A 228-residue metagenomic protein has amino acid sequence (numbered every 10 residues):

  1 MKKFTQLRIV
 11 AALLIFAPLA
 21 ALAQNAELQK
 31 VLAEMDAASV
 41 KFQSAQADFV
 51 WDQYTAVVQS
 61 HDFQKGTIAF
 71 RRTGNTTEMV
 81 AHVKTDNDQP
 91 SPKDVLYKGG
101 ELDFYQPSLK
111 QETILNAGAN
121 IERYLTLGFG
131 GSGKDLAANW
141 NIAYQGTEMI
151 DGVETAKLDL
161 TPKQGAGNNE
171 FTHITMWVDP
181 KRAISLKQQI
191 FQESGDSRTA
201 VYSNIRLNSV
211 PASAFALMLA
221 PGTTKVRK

Functional and structural regions predicted by a protein language model:
M1-A11: Bacterial N-terminal signal peptides that target proteins for export
L13-F16: Sec-dependent N-terminal signal peptides of Gram-positive bacterial secreted proteins and lipoproteins
L19-A23: Sec/Tat signal peptide C-region and signal peptidase I cleavage site
A26-F104: N-terminal mature ectodomain segment of secretory-pathway/periplasmic proteins
Q43-A45, Q64-G66, T77, S91-K93 (+6 more regions): Envelope-exposed proteins and targeting segments
V83-N87, Q106-K110, T161-Q164: Secondary-structure transition/turn motif
S91-G131: Hydrophobic, well-structured mid-protein blocks that either form specific transmembrane helices
Q111-T113, L125-G130, D135, A143-T223 (+1 more regions): Gly/Pro-enriched, hydrophobic low-complexity segments that function as extracytoplasmic propeptides/linkers
